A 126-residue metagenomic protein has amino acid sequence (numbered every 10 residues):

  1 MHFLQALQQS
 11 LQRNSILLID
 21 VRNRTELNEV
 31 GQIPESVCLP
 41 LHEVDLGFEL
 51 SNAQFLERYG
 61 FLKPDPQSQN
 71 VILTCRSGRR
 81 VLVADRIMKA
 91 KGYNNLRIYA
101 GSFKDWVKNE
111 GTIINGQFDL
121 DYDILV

Functional and structural regions predicted by a protein language model:
M1-L17, R24-N70, R79-V126: Rhodanese-like catalytic fold shared by cysteine-dependent sulfurtransferases and DSP/PTP-type phosphatases
T74: Short, surface-exposed ligand- or partner-binding patches at beta-edge/loop junctions that are enriched in aromatics
